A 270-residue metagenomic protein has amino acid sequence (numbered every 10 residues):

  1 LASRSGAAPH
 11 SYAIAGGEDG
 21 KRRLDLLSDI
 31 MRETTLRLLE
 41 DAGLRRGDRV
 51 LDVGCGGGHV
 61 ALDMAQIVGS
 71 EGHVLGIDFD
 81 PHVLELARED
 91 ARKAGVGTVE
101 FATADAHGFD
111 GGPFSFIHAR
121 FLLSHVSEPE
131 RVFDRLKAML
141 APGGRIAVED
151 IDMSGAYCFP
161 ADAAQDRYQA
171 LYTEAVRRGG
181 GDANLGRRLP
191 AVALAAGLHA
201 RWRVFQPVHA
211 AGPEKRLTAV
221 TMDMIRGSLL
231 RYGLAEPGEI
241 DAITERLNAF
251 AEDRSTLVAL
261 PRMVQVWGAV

Functional and structural regions predicted by a protein language model:
L1-K21, D25-L26: N-terminal, positively charged/glycine-rich alpha-helical extensions of SAM-dependent methyltransferases
A13, E18-G20, A200-V258: C-terminal helical/coil "lid" or tail adjacent to the Rossmann-like core of SAM-dependent
D29-R49, D63: Conserved alpha-helix/loop element of class I SAM-dependent methyltransferases that forms part of the SAM/SAH-binding
L51-V53, G57-F109: Class I SAM-dependent methyltransferase SAM/SAH-binding core
G108-I117: A short acidic, Gly/Pro-enriched loop at the edge of an enzyme's catalytic core that lines a small-molecule cofactor
E130-R145: A short glycine-rich, Lys/Arg-flanked "PGG" loop and its adjoining helix->strand segment in the class I
A147-E214: Conserved catalytic/acceptor-binding region of the Class I
A196-L198, M263-V270: Core SAM-dependent methyltransferase catalytic element
